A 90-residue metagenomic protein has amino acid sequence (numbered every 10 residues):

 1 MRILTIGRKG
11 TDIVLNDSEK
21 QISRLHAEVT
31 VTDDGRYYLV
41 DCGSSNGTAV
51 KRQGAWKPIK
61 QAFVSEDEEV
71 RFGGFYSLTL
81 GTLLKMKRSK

Functional and structural regions predicted by a protein language model:
R2-D33: Short, charged beta-strand/loop "edge" motif centered at a coil->beta-strand transition that forms conserved
T5-G7, E28, R36, G43 (+1 more regions): C-terminal boundary/linker segments immediately following FHA domains
D12-V14, D41, E68: Acidic side chains
I13, T48-A49: Short, solvent-exposed loop/turn segments at secondary-structure junctions
E19-K20, D41-G43: Short glycine/proline-enriched turns and hinge-like loops at secondary-structure junctions
